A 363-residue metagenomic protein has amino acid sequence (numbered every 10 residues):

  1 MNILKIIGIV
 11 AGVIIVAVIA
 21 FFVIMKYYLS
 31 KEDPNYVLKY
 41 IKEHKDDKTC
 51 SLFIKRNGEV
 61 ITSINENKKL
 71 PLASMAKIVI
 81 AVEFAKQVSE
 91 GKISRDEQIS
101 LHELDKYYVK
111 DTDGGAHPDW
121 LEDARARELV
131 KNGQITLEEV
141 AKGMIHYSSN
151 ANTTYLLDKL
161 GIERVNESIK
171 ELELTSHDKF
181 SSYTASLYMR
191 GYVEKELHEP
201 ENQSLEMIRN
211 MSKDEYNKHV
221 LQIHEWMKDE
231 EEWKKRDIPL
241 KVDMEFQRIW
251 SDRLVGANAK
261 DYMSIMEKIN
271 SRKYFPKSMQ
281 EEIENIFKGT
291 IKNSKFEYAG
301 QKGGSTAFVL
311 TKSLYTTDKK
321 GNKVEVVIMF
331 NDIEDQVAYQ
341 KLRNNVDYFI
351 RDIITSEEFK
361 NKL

Functional and structural regions predicted by a protein language model:
L4-G8, G12-L38, I61, E225-K228 (+1 more regions): Structured C-terminal helix/loop/strand segments within mature extracytoplasmic catalytic/sensor domains
I7-I9, L52-V60, K106-T112, M144 (+3 more regions): Short low-complexity stretches enriched in small and charged residues
F22-V79, A85-R190: Active-site-adjacent loops and short helices of periplasmic peptidoglycan-processing enzymes
E83-A85, K131, T175, S294 (+1 more regions): Short C-terminal domain-edge/linker segments immediately following a structured domain
H102, S212, S356-E357: Helix N-terminus capping/helix-initiation residues
L121-L129, K195, P200, F308: Carbohydrate-binding/catalytic loop surfaces
A141-D261, I265: Mid-domain, small-residue-enriched loop/turn segments at the edges of structured enzyme/sensor domains
